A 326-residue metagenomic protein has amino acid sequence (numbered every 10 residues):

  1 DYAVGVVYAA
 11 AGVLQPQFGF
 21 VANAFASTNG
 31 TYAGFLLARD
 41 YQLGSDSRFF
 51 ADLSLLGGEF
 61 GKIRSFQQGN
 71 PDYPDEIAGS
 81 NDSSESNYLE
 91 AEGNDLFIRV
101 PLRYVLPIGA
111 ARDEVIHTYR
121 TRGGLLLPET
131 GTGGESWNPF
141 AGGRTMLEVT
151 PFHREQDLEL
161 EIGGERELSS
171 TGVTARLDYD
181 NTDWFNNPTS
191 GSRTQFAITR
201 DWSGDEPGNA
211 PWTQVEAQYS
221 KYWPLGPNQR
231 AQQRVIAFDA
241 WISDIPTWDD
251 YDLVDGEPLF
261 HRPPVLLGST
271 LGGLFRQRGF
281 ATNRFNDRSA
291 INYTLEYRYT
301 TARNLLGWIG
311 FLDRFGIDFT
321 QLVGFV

Functional and structural regions predicted by a protein language model:
D1, F50-F238: Transmembrane beta-strand segments of outer-membrane beta-barrel domains in Gram-negative and organellar OMPs
D1, V6-G12, P16-T28, G34-L36 (+4 more regions): Transmembrane beta-strand segments that form the barrel wall of outer-membrane beta-barrel proteins
Y8-A10, D40, Q214, L312: Short, solvent-exposed amphipathic alpha-helical segments in soluble enzyme and RNA/protein-processing domains
L14, T28-G30, Q42-G44, I108-A110 (+5 more regions): Residues that cap or initiate secondary-structure elements
A22-G57: Glycine-rich, N-terminal phosphate-binding loop and its surrounding beta-alpha-beta segment
Y32, F140, T145, I317-L322: A broad structural signal for short, well-ordered beta-strand segments within beta-sheet-rich domains
L36-S45, Q67-D72, V100, I242-W248 (+1 more regions): A general structural signal for short secondary-structure boundary/capping elements
V173-V326: C-terminal outer-membrane beta-barrel translocator/porin domains of Gram-negative envelope proteins and their
